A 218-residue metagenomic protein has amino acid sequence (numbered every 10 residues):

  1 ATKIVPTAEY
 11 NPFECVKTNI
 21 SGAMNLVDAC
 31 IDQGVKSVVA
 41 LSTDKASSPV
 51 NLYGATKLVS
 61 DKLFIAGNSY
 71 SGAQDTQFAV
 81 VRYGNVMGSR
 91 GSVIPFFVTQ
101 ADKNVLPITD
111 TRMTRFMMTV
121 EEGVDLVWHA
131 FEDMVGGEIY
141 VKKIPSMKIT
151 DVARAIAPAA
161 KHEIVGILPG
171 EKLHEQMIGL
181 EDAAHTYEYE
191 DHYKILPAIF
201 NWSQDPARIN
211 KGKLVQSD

Functional and structural regions predicted by a protein language model:
A1-K17: NAD(P)H-binding glycine-rich loop region in Rossmannoid oxidoreductase-like domains and their noncatalytic homologs
K3, E9, S47-P49, R90: Hydrophobic, well-structured modules enriched for small/aliphatic residues and gly/pro motifs, marking either
D32, K62, A66-D218: Strand-loop microenvironment adjacent to phosphate/nucleotide-handling motifs in alpha/beta enzyme folds
V38-T43, V81-Y83: SDR active-site strand-loop-helix element
Y53: Catalytic tyrosine of NAD(P)H-dependent dehydrogenase/reductases that use a Tyr as the general acid/base
T56: Active-site helix of classical SDR
